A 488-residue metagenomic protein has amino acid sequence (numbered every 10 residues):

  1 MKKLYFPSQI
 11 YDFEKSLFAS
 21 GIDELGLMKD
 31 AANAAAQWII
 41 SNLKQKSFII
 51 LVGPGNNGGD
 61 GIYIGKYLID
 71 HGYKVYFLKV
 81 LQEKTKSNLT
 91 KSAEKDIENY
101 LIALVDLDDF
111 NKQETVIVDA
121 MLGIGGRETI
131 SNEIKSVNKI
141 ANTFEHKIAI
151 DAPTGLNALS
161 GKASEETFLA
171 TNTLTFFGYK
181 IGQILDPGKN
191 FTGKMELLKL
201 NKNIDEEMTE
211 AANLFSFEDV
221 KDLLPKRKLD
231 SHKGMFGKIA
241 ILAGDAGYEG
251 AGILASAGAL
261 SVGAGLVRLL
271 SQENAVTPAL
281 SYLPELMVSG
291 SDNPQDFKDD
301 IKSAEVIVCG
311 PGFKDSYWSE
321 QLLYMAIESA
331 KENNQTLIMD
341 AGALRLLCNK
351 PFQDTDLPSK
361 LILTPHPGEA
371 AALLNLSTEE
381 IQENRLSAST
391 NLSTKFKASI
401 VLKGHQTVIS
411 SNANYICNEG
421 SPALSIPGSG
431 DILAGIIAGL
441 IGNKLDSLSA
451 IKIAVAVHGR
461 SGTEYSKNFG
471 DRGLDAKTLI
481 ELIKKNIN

Functional and structural regions predicted by a protein language model:
M1-V80, T85, E114, N172 (+3 more regions): Small-residue (G/A/S/T)-rich helix-start motifs and N-terminal tracts that mark the onset
F77, N88, M121: Short amphipathic alpha-helical segment within the helicase RecA-like ATPase core that mediates nucleic-acid
F77-L78, D109, G126, K139: Replace "Mg2+/Mn2+-dependent" with "divalent metal-dependent
S87-A93: Core alpha/beta nucleotide-donor-binding catalytic domains of modification enzymes
L101-L104, F110: Ligand-binding beta-strand-loop-alpha-helix segment within the catalytic cores of soluble metabolic enzymes
D109-F110, I140, E166-T167, D299-D300 (+1 more regions): Structural alpha-helical scaffold elements that stabilize or flank donor/cofactor-binding regions in carbohydrate
E114-V116, M121-E210: Internal gly/pro-rich beta-alpha loop/helix module that stabilizes soluble enzyme cofactors or their anionic handles
